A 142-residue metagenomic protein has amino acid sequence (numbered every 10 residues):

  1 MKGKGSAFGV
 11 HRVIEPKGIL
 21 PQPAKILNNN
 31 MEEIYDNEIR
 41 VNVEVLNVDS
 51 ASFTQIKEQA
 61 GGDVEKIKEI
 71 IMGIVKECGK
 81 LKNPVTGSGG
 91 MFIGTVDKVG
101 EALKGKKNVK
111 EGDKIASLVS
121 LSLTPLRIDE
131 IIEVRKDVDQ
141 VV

Functional and structural regions predicted by a protein language model:
M1-V13: A eukaryote-biased signal for short, well-structured alpha-helical docking elements
K2-G5, G18, E33-Y35, S88: A generic structural signal for short, solvent-exposed coil/turn residues that cap or connect secondary-structure
V10, I14-G18, G79, T124-I128: A conserved mid-domain beta-alpha-beta active-site/ligand-binding segment of alpha/beta enzyme cores
K17-N30: Short glycine/threonine/proline-enriched tight-turn/helix- or strand-capping micro-motif at secondary-structure
E32-N47, E58-S122: Glycine-rich beta-strand-centered segment in the early N-terminal region that forms part of a ligand/cofactor-binding
S52, L121-E133: Short, Lys/Arg- and Gly-enriched loop/turn segments at beta-strand edges
Q55: Short amphipathic alpha-helical segments
V134-V142: Short peripheral tails and domain-boundary helices/loops at the edges of structured domains
